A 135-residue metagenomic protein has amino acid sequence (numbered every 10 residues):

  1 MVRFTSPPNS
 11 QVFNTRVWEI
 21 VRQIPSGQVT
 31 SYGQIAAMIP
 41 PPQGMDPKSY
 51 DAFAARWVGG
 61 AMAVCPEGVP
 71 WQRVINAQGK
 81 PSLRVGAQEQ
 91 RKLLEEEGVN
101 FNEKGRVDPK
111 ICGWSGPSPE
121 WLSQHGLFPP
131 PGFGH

Functional and structural regions predicted by a protein language model:
V2-H135: Nucleic acid-binding interface residues in structured DNA/RNA-binding domains, emphasizing the DNA-engaging scaffolds
